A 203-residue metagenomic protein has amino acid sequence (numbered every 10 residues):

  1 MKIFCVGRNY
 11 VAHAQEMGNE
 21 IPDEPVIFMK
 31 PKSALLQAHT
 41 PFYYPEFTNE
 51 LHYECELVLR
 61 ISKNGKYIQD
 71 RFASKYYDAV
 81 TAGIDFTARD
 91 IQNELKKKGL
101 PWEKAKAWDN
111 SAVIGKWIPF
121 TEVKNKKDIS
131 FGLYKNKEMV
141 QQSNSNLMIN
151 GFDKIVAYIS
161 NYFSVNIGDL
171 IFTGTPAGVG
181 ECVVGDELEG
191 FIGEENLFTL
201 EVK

Functional and structural regions predicted by a protein language model:
M1-N166, L170, G178-K203: Catalytic-core "active-site belt" of small-molecule-metabolizing enzymes, emphasizing His/Asp/Glu-rich regions
